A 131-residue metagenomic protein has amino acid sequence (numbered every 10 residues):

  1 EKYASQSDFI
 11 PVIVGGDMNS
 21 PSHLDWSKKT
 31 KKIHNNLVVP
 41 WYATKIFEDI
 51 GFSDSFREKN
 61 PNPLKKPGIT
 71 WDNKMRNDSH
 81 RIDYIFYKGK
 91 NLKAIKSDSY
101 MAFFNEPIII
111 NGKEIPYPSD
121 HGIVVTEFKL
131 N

Functional and structural regions predicted by a protein language model:
K2-I13, M18-N131: Metal-dependent phosphoester-hydrolase catalytic domains
